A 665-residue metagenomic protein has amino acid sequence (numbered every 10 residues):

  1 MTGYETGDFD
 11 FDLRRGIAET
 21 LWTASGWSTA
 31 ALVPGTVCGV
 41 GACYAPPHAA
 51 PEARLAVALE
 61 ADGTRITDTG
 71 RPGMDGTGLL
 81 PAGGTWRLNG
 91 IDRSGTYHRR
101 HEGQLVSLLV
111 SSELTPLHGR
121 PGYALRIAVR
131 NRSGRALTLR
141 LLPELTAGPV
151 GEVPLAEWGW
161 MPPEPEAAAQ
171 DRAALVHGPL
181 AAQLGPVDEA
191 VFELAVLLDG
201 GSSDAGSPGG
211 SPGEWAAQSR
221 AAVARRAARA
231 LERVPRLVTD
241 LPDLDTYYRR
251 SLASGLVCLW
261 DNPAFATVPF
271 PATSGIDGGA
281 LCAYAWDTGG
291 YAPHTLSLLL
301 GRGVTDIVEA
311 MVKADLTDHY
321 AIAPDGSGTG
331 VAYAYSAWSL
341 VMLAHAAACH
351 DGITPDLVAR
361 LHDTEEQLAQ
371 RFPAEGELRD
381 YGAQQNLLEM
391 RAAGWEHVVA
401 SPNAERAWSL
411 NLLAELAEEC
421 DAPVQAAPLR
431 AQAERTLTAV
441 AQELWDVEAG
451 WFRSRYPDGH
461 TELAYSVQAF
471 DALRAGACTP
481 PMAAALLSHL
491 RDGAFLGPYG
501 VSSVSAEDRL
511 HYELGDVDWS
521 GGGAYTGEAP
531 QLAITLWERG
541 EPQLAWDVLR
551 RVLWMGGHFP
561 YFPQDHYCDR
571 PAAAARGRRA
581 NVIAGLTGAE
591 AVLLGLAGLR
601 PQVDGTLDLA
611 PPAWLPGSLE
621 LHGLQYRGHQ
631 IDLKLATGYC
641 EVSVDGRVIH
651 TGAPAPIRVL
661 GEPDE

Functional and structural regions predicted by a protein language model:
M1-T246, W537-E541, M555, L599-E665: Terminal accessory carbohydrate-recognition/targeting modules of carbohydrate-active enzymes
T2-R54, A280-A283, A332-I353, L357 (+4 more regions): C-terminal capping/lid segments that line or modulate ligand- or cofactor-binding pockets
N131, A182, A190, L281-D380 (+4 more regions): Aromatic-rich carbohydrate-recognition surfaces in CAZymes
N131-S133, P149, V196-S202, L259 (+12 more regions): A generic secondary-structure signal for well-formed alpha-helical elements
V238-D245, T295-E309, A346-H362, A414-L437 (+3 more regions): Structural helix-adjacent loops and short alpha-helical linkers that scaffold large soluble proteins
L241-L281, D306-G330, E366-V398, T438-T526 (+3 more regions): Extended glycan-interaction surfaces of carbohydrate-active proteins
A283, L296, A332, G394-W408 (+4 more regions): Short, contiguous, pocket-lining structural segments that sit at or immediately flank catalytic/ligand-binding sites
